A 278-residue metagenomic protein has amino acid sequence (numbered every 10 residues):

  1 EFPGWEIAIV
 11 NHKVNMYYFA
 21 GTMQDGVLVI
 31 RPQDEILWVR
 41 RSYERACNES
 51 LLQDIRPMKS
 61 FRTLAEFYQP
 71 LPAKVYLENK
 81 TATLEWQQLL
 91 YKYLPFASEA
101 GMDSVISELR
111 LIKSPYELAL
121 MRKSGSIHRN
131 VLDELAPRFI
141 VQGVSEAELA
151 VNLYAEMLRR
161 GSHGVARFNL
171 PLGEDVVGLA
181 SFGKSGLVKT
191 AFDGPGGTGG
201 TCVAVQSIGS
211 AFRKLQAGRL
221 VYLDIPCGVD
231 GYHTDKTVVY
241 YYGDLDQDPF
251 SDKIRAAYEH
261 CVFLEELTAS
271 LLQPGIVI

Functional and structural regions predicted by a protein language model:
E1-I278: Active-site neighborhoods and metal-handling regions in enzymes and metal-associated proteins
